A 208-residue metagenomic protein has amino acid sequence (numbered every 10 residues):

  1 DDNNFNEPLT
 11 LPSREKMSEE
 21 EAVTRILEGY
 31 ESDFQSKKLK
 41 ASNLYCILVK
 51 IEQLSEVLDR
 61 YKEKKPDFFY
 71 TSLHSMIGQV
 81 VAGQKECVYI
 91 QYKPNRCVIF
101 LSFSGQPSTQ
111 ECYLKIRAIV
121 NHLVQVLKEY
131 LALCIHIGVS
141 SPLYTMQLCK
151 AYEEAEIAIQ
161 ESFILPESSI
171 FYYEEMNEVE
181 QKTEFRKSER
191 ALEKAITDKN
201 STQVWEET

Functional and structural regions predicted by a protein language model:
D1-K115, P142-Y144, Y152-F163, E167-Q203 (+1 more regions): Interdomain helical linkers/hinges and coiled-coil/dimerization scaffolds that transmit conformational signals
H74, G78, C112-L133: Alpha-helical scaffold within the catalytic cores of cyclic-nucleotide enzymes
V88-R96, V124-I137: Catalytic core regions of nucleotide second-messenger enzymes
